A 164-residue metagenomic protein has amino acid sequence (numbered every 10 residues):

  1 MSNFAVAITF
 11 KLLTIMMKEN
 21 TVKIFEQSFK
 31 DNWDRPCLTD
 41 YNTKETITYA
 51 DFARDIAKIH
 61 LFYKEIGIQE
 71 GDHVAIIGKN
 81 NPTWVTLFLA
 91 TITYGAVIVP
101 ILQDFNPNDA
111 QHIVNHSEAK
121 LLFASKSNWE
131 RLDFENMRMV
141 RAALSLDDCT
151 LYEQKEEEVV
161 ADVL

Functional and structural regions predicted by a protein language model:
M1, Q27, A142-L144: Intrinsically disordered, low-complexity segments enriched in Ser/Pro/Gly/Ala and basic residues
N3, T9-T14: Short, positively charged and aromatic/hydrophobic N-terminal segments
V6-A7, R141, V160, L164: N-terminal non-cleavable signal-anchor helices
M17, C37-N81, V85, L89 (+1 more regions): Conserved AMP-binding/adenylate-forming core of the ANL superfamily
V22-F25, W84: A general structural signal for well-ordered alpha-helical segments in protein cores
I24-T48, L164: AMP-dependent adenylate-forming
I66, T93-V159: Structural core segment of the AMP-binding/adenylate-forming
